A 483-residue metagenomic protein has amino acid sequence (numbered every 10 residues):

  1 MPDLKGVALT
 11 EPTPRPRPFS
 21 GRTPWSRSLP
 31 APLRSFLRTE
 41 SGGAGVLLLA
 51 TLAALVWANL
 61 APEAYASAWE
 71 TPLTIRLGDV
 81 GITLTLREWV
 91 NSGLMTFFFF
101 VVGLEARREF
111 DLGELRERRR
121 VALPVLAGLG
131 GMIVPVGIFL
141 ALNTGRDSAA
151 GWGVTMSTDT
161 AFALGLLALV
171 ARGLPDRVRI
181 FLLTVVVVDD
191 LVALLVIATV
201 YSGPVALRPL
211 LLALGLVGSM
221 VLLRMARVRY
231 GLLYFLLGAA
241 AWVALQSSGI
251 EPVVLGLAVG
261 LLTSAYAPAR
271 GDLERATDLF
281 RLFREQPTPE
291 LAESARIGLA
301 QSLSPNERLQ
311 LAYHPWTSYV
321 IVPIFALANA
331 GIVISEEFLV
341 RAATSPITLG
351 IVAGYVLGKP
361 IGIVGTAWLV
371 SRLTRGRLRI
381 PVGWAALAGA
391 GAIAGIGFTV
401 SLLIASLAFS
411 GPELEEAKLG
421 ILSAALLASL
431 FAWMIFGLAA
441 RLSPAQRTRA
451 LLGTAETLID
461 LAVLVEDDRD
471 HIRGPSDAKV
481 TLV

Functional and structural regions predicted by a protein language model:
T10-T39, V56-N59, T71-L73, L216 (+4 more regions): Predominantly late transmembrane helices and immediately cytosolic-facing juxtamembrane segments
P30-R34, F100-R116, L164-P175, L182 (+3 more regions): C-terminal ends of transmembrane helices
V46-N59, F98-L104, V134-F139, G215-L222 (+4 more regions): Hydrophobic core segments of alpha-helical transmembrane domains in multi-pass membrane transport and ion-translocation
W57-A68, G81-V90, V101-R118, I133-G153: Transmembrane alpha-helix boundary signature
D79, T83-G113, S318-F338, L357-V364 (+1 more regions): Hydrophobic transmembrane alpha-helices of secondary-active transporters and Na+-translocating membrane complexes
E109-V136, A206-G215, E336-G358, A388 (+1 more regions): Entry/N-cap segments of selected transmembrane alpha helices and their immediately preceding amphipathic helices
P124-L164, G350-A408, S423-I435: Transmembrane alpha-helices that form the ion-translocation and gating core of multi-pass ion transport proteins
A445-V483: Extracytoplasmic thiol/disulfide redox context detector
